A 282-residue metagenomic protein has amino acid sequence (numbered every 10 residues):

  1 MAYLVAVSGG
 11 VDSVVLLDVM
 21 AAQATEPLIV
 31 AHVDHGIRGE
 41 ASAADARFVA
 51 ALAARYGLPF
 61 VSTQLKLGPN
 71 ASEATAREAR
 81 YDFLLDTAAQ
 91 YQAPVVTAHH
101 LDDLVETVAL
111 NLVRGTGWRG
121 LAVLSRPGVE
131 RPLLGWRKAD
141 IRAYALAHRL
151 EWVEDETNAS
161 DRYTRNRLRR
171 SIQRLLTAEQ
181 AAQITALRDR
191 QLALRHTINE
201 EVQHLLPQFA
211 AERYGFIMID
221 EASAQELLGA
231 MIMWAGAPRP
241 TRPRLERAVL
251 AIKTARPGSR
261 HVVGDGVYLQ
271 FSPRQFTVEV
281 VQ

Functional and structural regions predicted by a protein language model:
M1-R114, A139, A147: ATP-dependent adenylation/nucleotidyltransferase module used to activate substrates
M1-V11, I29, V33-H35, L65-L67 (+2 more regions): AMP-forming adenylation/ATP pyrophosphatase catalytic core
F60, D140-A143, A147-T157, V263-V281: A broadly tuned preference for mixed-charge, low-complexity surface segments
A98-P240: Flexible helical/loop "lid" subdomain adjacent to adenine-nucleotide binding pockets
